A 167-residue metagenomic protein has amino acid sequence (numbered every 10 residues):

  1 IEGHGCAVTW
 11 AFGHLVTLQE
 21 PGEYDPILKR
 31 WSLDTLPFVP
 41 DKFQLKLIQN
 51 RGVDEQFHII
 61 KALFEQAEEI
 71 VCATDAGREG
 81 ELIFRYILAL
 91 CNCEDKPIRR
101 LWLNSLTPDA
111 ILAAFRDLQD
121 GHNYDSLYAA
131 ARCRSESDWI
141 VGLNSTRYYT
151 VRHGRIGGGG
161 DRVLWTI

Functional and structural regions predicted by a protein language model:
I1-L143, R147, T166: Intrinsically disordered, low-complexity regulatory segments
R147-I167: Charge-patterned, long linear interaction tracts outside catalytic cores
